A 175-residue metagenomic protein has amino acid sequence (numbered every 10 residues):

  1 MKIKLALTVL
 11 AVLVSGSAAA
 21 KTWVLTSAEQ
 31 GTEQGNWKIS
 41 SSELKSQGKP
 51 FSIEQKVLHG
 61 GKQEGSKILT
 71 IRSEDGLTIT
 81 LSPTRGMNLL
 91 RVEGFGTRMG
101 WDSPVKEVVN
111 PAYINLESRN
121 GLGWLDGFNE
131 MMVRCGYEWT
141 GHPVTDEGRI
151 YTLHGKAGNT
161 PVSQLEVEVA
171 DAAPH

Functional and structural regions predicted by a protein language model:
M1-L7: Bacterial N-terminal signal peptides that target proteins for export
T8-S15: Bacterial N-terminal signal peptides
G16-A20: Sec/Tat signal peptide C-region and signal peptidase I cleavage site
K21-H175: Surface-exposed acidic/polar loop and edge beta-strand patches at domain peripheries
